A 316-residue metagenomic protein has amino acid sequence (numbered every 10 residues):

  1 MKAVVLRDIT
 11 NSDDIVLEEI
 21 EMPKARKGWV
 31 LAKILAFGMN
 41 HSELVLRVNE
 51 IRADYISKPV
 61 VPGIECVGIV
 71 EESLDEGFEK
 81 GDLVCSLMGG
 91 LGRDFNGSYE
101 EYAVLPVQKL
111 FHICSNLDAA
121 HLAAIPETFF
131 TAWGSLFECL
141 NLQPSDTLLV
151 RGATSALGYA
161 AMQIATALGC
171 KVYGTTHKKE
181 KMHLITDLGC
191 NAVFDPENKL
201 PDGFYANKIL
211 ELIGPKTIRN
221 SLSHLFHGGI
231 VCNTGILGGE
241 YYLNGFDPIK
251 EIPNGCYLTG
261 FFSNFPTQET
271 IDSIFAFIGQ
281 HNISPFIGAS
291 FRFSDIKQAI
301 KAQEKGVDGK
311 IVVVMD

Functional and structural regions predicted by a protein language model:
E21-M39, E50-L91: Glycine-rich beta-strand-centered segment in the early N-terminal region that forms part of a ligand/cofactor-binding
S86-G152: NAD(P)H dinucleotide-binding glycine-rich loop of Rossmann-like/cofactor-binding domains, especially the beta1-alpha1
V150, T166-T217: Adenosine-nucleotide cofactor-binding segment
T154, M162: N-terminal Rossmann NAD(P)H-binding glycine-rich loop of SDR-like oxidoreductase domains
Y159: Residues forming the Rossmann-fold NAD(P)(H) cofactor-binding site
K216-Q280, M315-D316: Glycine-rich phosphate-binding loop and adjacent beta-alpha segment of Rossmann(oid) nucleotide-cofactor-binding
T267-D316: C-terminal hydrophobic helical "lid"/dimerization subdomain of Rossmann-like NAD(P)H-dependent oxidoreductases
